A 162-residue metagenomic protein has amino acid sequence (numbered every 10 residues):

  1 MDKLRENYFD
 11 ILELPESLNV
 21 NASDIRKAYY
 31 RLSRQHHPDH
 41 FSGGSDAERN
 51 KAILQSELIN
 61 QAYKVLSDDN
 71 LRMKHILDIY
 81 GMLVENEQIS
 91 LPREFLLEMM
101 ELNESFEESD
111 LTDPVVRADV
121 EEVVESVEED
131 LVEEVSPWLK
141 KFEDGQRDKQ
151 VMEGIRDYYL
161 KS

Functional and structural regions predicted by a protein language model:
M1-S162: C-terminal accessory/regulatory regions appended to core domains
